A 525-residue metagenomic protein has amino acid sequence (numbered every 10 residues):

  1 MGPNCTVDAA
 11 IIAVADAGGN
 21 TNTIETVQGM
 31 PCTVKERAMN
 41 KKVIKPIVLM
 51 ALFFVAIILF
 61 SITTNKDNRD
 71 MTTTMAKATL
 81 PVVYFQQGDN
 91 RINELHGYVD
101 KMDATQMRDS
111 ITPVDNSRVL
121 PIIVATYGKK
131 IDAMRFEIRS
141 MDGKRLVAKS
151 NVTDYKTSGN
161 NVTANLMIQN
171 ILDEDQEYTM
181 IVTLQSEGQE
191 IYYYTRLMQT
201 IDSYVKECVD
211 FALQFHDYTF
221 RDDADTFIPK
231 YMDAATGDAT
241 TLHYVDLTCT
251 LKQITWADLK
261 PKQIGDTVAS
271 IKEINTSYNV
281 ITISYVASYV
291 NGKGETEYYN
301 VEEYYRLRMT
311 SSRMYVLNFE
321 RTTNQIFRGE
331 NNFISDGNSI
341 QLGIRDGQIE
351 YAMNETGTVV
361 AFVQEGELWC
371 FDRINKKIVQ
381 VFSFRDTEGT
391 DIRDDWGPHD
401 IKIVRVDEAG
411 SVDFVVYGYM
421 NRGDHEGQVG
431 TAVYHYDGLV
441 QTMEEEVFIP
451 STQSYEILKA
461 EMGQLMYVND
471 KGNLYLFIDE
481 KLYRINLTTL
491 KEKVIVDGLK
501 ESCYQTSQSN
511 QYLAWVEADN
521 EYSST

Functional and structural regions predicted by a protein language model:
A38-F53: N-terminal Sec-pathway targeting helices
A56-N93, L317, T322-T323: A eukaryote-biased signal for short, well-structured alpha-helical docking elements
L59-R69, T105-P121, D132-S158, N165-L172 (+4 more regions): Surface-exposed, charged secondary-structure patches
T74-E137, K144-L146, E177-D258, D336-K377 (+8 more regions): Core segments of small alpha/beta cavity-forming domains
R139, L317, F371, Y434-Y436 (+2 more regions): Hydrophobic/aromatic beta-strand positions that recur at structurally equivalent sites within the blades
G143-T153, K377-Q380, K491-V494: Surface-exposed loop/edge segments in extracytoplasmic proteins
G294-N318, G430-V440: A short, surface-exposed beta-strand/turn
